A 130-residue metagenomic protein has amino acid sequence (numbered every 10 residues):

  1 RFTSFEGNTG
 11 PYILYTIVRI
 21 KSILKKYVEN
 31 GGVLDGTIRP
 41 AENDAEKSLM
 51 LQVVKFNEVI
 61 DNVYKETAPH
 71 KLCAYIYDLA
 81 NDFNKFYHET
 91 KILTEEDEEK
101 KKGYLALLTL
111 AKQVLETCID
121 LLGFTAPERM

Functional and structural regions predicted by a protein language model:
R1-M130: Non-catalytic interaction-recognition regions
